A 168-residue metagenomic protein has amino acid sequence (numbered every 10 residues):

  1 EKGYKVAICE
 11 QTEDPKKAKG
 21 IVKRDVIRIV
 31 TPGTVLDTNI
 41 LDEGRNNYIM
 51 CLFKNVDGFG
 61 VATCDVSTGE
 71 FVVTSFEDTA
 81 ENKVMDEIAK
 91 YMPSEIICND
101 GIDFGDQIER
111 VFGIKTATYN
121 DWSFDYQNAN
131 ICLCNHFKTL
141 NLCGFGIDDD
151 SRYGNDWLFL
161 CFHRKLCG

Functional and structural regions predicted by a protein language model:
E1-G168: Basic, polar low-complexity surface loops/patches
